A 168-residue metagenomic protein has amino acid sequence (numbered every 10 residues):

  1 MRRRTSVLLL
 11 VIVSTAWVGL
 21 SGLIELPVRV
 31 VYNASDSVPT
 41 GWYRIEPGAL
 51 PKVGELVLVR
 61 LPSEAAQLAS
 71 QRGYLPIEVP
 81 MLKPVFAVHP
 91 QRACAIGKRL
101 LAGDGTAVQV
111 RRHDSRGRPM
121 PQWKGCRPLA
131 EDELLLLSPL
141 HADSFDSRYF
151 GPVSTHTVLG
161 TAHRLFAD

Functional and structural regions predicted by a protein language model:
R3-S14, G19-D168: Soluble "head" domains of membrane/secretory-pathway proteins
